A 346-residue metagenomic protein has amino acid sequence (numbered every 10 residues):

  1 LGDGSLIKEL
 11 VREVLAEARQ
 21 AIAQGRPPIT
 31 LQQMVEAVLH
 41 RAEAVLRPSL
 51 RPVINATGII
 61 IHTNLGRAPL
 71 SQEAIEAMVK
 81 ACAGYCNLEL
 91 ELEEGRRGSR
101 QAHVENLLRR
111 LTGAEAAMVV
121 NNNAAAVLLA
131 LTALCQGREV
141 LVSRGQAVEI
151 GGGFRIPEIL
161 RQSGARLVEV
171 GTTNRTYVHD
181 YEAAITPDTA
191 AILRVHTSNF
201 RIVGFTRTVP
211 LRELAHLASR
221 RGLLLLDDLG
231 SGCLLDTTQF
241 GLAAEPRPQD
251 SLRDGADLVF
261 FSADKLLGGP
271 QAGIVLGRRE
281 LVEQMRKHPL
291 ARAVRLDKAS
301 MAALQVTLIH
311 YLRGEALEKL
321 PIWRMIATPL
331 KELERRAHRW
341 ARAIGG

Functional and structural regions predicted by a protein language model:
L1-V45: Long amphipathic alpha-helical segments
G2-G4, Q24-L31, L50-V53, G222-L226 (+3 more regions): Flexible, glycine/charged-enriched surface loops at secondary-structure junctions
V45-A56, Y85-G95, A116-A117: Short, flexible active-site-proximal loops enriched in glycine and acidic residues
A56-T57, R67-E93: Glycine-rich phosphate-binding segment of PLP-dependent enzymes
G95-Y311, G345: Conserved PLP-enzyme active-site core in the AAT-like
V306-R324: Amphipathic alpha-helix from the class-I
L330-G346: Conserved C-terminal alpha-helix-loop-beta "cap" of PLP-dependent enzymes that closes/shapes the active-site mouth
